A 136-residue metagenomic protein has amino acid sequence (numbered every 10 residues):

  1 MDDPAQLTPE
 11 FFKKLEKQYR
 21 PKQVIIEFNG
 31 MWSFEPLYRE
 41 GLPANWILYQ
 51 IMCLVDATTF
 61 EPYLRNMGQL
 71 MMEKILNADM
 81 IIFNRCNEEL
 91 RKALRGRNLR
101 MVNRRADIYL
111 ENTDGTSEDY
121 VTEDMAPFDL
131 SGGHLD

Functional and structural regions predicted by a protein language model:
M1-P62: Nucleotide-state-sensitive switch-loop elements of NTP-binding domains
G30-W32, A57-E61, C86-L90, D114-S117: Conserved nucleotide-binding/hydrolysis micro-motifs of P-loop NTPases
P36-R39, R65-N66, A93-G96: Short amphipathic alpha-helical segments
P43-I47, E73-N77, V102-N103: Short, conserved loop/helix-junction motifs that constitute active-site signature segments in enzyme catalytic cores
Q50, D79-M80: Well-ordered beta-strand positions
F60-N77: Flexible active-site lid/hinge loop adjacent to a nucleotide/diphosphate and Mg2+-phosphate binding pocket
M80, E88-D136: C-terminal accessory "lid"/substrate-recognition subdomains
